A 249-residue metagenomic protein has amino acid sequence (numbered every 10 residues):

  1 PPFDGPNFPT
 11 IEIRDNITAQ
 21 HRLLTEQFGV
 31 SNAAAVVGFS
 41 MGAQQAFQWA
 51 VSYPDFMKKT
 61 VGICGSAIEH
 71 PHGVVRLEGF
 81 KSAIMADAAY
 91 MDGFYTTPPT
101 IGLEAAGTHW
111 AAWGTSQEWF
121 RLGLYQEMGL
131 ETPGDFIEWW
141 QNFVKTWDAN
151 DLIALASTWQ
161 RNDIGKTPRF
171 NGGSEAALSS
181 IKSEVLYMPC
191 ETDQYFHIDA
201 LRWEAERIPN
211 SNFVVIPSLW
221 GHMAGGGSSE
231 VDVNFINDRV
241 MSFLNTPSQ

Functional and structural regions predicted by a protein language model:
P1-Q27, G73-G93, W220-G221: Cap/lid segment of the alpha/beta-hydrolase catalytic domain
R14-A35, Q44-Q48, S52-P54: Conserved acidic catalytic loop of the alpha/beta-hydrolase fold
V36-G38, I63: Short beta-strand immediately N-terminal to the catalytic nucleophile in serine-hydrolase-like folds
F56-N142: Alpha/beta-hydrolase-fold enzymes
W139, A154-A177: Active-site nucleophile elbow and catalytic-triad environment of alpha/beta-hydrolase enzymes
F170, Q194-A200: Conserved alpha/beta-hydrolase "acid-adjacent" motif
I181, Y187-P189: Short beta-strand/loop motif that positions the catalytic acidic residue of the alpha/beta-hydrolase fold
R202-E206, N210-Q249: Catalytic active-site module of serine/aspartate enzymes centered on a nucleophile-bearing elbow/loop
